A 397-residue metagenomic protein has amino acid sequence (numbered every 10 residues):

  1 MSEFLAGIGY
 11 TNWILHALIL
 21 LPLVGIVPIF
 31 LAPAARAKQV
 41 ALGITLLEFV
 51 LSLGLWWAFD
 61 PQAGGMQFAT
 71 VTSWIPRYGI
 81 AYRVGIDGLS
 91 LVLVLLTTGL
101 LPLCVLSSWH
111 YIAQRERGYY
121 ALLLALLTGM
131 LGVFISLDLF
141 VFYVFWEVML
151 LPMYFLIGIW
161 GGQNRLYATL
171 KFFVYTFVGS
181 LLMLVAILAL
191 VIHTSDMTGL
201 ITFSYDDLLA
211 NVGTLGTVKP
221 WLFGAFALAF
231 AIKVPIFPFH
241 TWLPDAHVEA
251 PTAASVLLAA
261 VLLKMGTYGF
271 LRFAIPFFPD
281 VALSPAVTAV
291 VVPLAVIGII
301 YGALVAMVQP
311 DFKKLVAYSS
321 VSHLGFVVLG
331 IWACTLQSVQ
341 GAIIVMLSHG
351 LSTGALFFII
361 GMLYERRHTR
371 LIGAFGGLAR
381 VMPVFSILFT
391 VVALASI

Functional and structural regions predicted by a protein language model:
M1-I14, P28-A121, D196, I201-A210: Transmembrane helix-loop-helix hairpins at membrane boundaries of multipass inner-membrane proteins
G9-L21, I86-T97, L139-P152, K219-I232 (+2 more regions): Structural signature of hydrophobic alpha-helical transmembrane segments
H16-L31, G43-L55, V94-S108, L126-L127 (+5 more regions): Central hydrophobic cores of alpha-helical transmembrane segments in multi-pass inner-membrane proteins across all
G25-A34, L101-A113, F155-N164, K233-V248 (+2 more regions): C-terminal ends of transmembrane helices
R36-E48, R115-L124, W146, A168-G179 (+3 more regions): Cytoplasmic-side transmembrane-helix entry/capping segments in multi-pass membrane proteins
L53, P102, T128, V178 (+2 more regions): Hydrophobic residues within the alpha-helical transmembrane core of Major Facilitator Superfamily
F59-A81, L181-H240, D245, F270-V290 (+3 more regions): Juxtamembrane/interfacial segments at transmembrane-helix boundaries in multi-pass membrane proteins
G118, L122-A125, G129-V218, V305-Y318 (+1 more regions): Alpha-helical multi-pass transmembrane bundles of energy-transducing inner-membrane proteins
